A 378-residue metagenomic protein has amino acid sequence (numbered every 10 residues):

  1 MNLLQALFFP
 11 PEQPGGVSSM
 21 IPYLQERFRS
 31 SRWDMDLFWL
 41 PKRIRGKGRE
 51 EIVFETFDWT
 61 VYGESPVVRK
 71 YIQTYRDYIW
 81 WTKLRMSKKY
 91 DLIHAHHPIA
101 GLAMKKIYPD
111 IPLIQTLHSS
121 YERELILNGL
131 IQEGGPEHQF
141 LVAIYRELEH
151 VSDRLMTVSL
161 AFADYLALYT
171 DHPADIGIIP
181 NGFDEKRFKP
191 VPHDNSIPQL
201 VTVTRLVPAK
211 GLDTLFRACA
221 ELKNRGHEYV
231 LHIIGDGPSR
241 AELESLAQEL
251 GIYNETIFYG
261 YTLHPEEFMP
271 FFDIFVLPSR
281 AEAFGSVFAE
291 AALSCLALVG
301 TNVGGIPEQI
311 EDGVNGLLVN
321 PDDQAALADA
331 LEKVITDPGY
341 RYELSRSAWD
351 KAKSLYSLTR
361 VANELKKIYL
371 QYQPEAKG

Functional and structural regions predicted by a protein language model:
A6-P14, M20-I72: N-terminal strand-loop element at the rim of the active site of nucleotide-sugar-dependent glycosyltransferases
S18-Y23, P198, T202-E221, H227 (+3 more regions): A conserved mid-protein helix/loop that constitutes part of the nucleotide-sugar donor-binding site
Y121, G135-L155: Membrane-proximal helix-turn-helix segments that form the acceptor-binding/catalytic region of lipid-linked
A161, G182: Carbohydrate-associated surface elements
S239-E242, Y253-T262, F268, L317-L318: Active-site donor-binding acidic/aromatic loop of nucleotide-activated sugar and phosphosugar transferases involved
R280: Aromatic "clamp/platform" in nucleotide-sugar-dependent glycosyltransferases that forms part of the donor/acceptor
A297-G300, I310: Short hydrophobic beta-strand element within catalytic cores of glycosyltransferases and related nucleotide-activated
D312-G313, L317-Q324, K333-G339: Conserved acidic donor-binding segment of nucleotide-sugar-dependent glycosyltransferases
